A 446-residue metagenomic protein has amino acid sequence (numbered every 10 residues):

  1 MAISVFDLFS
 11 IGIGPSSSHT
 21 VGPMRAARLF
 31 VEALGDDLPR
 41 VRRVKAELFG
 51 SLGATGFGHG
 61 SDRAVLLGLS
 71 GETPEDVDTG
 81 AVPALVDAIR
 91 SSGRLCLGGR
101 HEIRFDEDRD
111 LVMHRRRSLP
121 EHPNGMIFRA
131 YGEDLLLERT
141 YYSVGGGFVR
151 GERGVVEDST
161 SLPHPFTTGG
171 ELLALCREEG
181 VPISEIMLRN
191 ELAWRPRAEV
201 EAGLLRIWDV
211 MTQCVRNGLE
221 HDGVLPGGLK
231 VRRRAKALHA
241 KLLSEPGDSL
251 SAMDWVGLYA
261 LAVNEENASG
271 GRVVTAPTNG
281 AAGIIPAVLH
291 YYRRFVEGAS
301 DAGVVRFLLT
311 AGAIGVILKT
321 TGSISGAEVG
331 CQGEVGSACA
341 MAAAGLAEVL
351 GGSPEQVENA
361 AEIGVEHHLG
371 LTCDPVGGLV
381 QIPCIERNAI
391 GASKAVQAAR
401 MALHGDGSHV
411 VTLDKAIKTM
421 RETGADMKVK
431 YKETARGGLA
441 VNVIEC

Functional and structural regions predicted by a protein language model:
M1-G14, D36: An N-terminal structural lobe/cap that precedes and organizes the functional/catalytic core across diverse proteins
F9-A27, A268-V288, C331-A340: Conserved phosphate/anionic-ligand binding catalytic regions in large, soluble enzymes, centered on
S18-G35, P286-G298, A343-G351: Alpha-helical support elements that line or immediately flank enzyme active sites and cofactor-binding pockets
R42-G56, A88-L95, K236, F307-T320 (+2 more regions): Short, mixed-charge aromatic SLiMs
P74-P246: C-terminal regulatory domains involved in ligand/effector binding and gene-expression control
A198-G330, G438-C446: Accessory "access/gating" subregions that flank catalytic or transport cores
A299, T310, I317-A389, M401-V410: Hydrophobic alpha-helical bundle architecture
V410-C446: Extended hydrophobic packing segments that form well-structured cores
